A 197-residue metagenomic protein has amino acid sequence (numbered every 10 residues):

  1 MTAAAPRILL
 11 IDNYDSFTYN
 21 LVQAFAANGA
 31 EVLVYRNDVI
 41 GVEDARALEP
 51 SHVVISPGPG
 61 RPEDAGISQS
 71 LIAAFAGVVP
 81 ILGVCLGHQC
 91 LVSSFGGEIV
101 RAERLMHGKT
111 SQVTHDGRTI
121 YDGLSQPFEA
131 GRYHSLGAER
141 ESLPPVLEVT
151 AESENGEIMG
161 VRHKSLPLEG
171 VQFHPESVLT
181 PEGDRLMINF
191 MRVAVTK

Functional and structural regions predicted by a protein language model:
M1-G77, P181-E182, I188-K197: N-terminal beta1-alpha1 cap of cysteine-dependent amidohydrolase-like domains
R7, E31, S51-H52, P80-L82 (+3 more regions): Structural signature of beta-strand start/N-cap positions in the alpha/beta core of ABC transporter nucleotide-binding
R7, P50-G123, M187-N189: Cysteine-nucleophile active-site neighborhood
L10, G131-R132, Q172: Short beta-strand segments
L33-V39, S111-H115, A130-Y133, A151-E154: Short gly/ser/thr-rich secondary-structure transition/capping motifs
C85, H134, H174: Histidine-centered divalent metal-coordination motifs
T119-S165: Catalytic beta-strand/loop cores that center a nucleophilic Ser/Cys/Thr and support acyl-enzyme chemistry
E154-T196: A glycine-centered loop/beta-turn motif at secondary-structure junctions
